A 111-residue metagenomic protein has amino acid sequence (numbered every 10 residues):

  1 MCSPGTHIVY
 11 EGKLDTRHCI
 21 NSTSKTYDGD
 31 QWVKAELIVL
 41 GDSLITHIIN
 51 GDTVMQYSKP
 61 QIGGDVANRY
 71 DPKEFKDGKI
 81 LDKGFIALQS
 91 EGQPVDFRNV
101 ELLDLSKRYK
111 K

Functional and structural regions predicted by a protein language model:
M1-K111: Carbohydrate-interacting regions of secretory-pathway proteins
